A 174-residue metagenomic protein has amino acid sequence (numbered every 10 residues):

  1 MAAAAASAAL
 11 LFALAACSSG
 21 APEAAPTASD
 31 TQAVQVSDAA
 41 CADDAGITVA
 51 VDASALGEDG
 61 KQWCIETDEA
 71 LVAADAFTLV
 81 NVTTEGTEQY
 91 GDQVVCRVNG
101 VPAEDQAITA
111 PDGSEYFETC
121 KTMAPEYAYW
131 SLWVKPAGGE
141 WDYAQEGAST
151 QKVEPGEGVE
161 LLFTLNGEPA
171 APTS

Functional and structural regions predicted by a protein language model:
A2-A5, L11, S18-S174: Ubiquitin-like/PB1-type beta-grasp interaction modules and other compact soluble beta-rich domains
